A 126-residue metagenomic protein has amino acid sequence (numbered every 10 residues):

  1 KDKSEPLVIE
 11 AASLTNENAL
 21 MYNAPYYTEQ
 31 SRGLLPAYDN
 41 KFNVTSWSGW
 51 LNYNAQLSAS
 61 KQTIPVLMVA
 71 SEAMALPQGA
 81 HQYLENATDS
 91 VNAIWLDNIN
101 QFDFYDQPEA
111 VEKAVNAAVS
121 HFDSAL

Functional and structural regions predicted by a protein language model:
K1-Q30: Alpha/beta-hydrolase-fold enzymes
N40-S58, I64: Active-site nucleophile elbow and catalytic-triad environment of alpha/beta-hydrolase enzymes
A59-T63, E85-T88: Short, conserved loop/helix-junction motifs that constitute active-site signature segments in enzyme catalytic cores
Q62, M68-A70: Short beta-strand/loop motif that positions the catalytic acidic residue of the alpha/beta-hydrolase fold
A70-H81: Conserved alpha/beta-hydrolase "acid-adjacent" motif
A87-F102: Catalytic histidine neighborhood in serine/cysteine hydrolases with alpha/beta-hydrolase-type architecture
I99-K113: Catalytic histidine-centered segment of alpha/beta-hydrolase-like enzymes
A117-A125: C-terminal alpha-helix
